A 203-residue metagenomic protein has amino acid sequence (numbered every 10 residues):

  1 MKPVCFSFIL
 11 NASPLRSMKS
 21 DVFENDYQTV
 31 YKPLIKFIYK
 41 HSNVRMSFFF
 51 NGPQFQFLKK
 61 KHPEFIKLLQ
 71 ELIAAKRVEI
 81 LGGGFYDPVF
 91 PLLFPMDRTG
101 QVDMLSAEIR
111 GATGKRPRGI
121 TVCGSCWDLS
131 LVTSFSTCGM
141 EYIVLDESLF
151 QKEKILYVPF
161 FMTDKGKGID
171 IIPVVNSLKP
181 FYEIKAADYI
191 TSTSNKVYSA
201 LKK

Functional and structural regions predicted by a protein language model:
M1-R118, S125-P180, I190-K202: Catalytic alpha-helical scaffold of carbohydrate-active enzymes acting on polysaccharides/glycoconjugates
